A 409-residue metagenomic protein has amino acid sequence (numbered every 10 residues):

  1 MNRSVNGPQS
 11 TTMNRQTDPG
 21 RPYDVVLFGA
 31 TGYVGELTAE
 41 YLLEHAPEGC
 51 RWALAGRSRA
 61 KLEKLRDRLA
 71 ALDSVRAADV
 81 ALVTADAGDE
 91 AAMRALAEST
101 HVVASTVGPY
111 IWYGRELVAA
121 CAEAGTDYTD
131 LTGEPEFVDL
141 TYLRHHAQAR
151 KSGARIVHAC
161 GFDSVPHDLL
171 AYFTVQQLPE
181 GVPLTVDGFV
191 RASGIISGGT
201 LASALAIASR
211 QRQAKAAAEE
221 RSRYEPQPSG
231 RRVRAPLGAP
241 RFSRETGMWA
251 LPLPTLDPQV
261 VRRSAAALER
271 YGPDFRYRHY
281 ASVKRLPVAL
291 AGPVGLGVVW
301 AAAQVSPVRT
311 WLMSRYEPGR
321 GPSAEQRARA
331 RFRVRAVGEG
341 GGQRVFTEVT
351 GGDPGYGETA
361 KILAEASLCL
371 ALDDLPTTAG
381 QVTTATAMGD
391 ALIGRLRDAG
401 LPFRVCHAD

Functional and structural regions predicted by a protein language model:
D24, H101-V102, D127, V345: Structural motif
V25-L43: N-terminal Rossmann NAD(P)H-binding glycine-rich loop of SDR-like oxidoreductase domains
Y41-G49, L268: A short, Lys/Arg-enriched amphipathic alpha-helix followed by its capping loop at the start of a domain
P47-K61: Conserved glycine-rich Rossmann-like NAD(P)H-binding loop of the short-chain dehydrogenase/reductase
L72-D89: Rossmann-fold cofactor-recognition segment
T84-T100, T106-W112: Conserved Rossmann-fold cofactor-binding substructure of NAD(P)-dependent oxidoreductases
P109-R223, L256, R263: Glycine-/Pro-rich loop/turn segments that contact NAD(P) or position catalytic residues in Rossmann-like domains
Q176-D409: C-terminal catalytic/substrate-binding lobe primarily of soluble NAD(P)-dependent oxidoreductases
